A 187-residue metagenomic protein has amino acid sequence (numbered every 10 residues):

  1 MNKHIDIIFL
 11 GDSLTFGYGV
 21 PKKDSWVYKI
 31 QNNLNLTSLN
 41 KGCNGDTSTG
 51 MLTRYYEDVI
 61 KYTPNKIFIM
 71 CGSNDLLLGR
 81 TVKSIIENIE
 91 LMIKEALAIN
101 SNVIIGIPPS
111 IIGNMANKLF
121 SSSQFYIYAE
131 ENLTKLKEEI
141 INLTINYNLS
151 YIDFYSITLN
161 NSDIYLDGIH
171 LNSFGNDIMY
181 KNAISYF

Functional and structural regions predicted by a protein language model:
M1-T49, R54-T63, D177-I178: Serine-esterase "nucleophile elbow" of acetyl-processing enzymes
N33, T53-F187: Alpha-helical cap/lid subdomain in secreted, periplasmic, or secretory-pathway luminal O-acyl-processing enzymes
